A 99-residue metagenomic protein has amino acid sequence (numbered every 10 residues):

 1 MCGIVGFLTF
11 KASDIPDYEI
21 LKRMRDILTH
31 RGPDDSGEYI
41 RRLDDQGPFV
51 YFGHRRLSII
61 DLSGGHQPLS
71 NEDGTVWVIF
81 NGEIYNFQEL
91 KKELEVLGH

Functional and structural regions predicted by a protein language model:
M1-H99: N-terminus-centric sequence/structural signature that marks the extreme N-terminus and adjacent "lid/interface" module
